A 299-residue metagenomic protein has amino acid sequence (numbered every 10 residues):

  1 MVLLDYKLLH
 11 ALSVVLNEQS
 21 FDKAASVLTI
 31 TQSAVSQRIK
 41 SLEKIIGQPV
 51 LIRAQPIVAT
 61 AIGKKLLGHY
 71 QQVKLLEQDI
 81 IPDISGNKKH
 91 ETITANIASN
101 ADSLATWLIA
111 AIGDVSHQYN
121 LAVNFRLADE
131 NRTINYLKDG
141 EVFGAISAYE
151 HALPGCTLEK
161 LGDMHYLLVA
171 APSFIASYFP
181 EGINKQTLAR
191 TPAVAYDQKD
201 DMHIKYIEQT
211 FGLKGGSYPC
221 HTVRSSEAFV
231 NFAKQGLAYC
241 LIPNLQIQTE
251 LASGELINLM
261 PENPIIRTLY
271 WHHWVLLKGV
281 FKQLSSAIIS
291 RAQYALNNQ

Functional and structural regions predicted by a protein language model:
S13-T29: Short helix-boundary/capping micro-motifs
E43-A61: A short LG(V/I)-centered, amphipathic sequence patch enriched for acidic residue(s) preceding the LG motif
I45-I46, L66-K88, I288: Alpha-helical linker/hinge and terminal dimerization helices associated with HTH transcriptional regulators
T92-P154: Central regulatory/effector-binding core of bacterial HTH transcription factors
K138, L213-N258: Hydrophobic hinge/microswitch elements
L158-V194: Flexible hinge/capping segments at coil-to-helix
A189-L213: Secondary-structure junction motif
P261-Q299: A late-sequence structural motif
